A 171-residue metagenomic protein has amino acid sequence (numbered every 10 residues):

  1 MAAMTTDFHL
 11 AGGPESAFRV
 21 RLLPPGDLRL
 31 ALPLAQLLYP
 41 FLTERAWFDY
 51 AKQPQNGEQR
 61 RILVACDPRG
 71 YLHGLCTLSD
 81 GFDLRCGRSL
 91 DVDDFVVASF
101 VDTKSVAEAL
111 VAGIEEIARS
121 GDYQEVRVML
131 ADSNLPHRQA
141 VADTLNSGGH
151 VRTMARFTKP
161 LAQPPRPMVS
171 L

Functional and structural regions predicted by a protein language model:
M4-R45: Short amphipathic alpha-helix that is part of the acyltransferase structural core
R45, Y50-G57, C76-R85: A conserved beta-strand-loop-helix scaffold within acyl/acetyltransferase catalytic domains
K52-V64, D91: A short helix-loop-beta-strand connector motif used in the catalytic cores of GNAT acetyltransferases and, in some
V64, Y71-D80: Conserved beta-strand in the GNAT
D93-T103: A short, internal acetyl-CoA/4′-phosphopantetheine-binding micro-motif in the GNAT/acyltransferase core
D102-E116: Conserved acetyl-CoA-binding loop-helix of GNAT-fold acetyltransferases
A118-D132: Conserved GNAT acetyl-CoA-binding A-motif
D132-A155, P165-P167: Conserved active-site alpha-helix within GNAT-family acetyltransferase domains
